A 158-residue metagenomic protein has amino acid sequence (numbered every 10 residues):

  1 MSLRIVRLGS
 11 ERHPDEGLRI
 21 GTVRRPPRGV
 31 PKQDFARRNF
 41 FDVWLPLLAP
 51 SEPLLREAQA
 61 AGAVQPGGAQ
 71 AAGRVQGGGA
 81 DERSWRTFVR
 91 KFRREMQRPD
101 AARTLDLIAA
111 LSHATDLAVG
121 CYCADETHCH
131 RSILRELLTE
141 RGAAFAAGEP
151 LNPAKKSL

Functional and structural regions predicted by a protein language model:
M1-L158: Residues lining hydrophobic/aromatic ligand-binding pockets adjacent to catalytic sites
